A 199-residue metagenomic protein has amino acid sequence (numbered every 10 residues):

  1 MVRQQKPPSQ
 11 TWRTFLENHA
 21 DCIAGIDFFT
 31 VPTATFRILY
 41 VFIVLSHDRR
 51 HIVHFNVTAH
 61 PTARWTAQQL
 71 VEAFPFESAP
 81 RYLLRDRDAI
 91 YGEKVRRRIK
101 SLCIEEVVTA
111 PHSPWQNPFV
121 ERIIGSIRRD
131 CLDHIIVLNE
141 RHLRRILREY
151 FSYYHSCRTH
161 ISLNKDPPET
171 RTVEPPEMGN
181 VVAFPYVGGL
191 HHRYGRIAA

Functional and structural regions predicted by a protein language model:
M1-A199: Charged DNA-binding/catalytic regions of mobile-element recombinases
